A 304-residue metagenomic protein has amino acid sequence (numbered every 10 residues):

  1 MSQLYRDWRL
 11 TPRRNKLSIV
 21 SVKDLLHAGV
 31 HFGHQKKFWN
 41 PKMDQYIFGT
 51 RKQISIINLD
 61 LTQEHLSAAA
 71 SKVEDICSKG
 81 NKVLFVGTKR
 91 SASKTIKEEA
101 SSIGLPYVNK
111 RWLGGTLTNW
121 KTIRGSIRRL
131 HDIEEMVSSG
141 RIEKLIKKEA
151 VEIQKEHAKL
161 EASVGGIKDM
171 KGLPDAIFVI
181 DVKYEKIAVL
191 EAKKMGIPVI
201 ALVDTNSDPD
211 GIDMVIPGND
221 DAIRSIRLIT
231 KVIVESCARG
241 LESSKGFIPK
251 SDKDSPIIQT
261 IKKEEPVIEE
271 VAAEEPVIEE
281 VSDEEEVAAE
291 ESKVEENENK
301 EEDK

Functional and structural regions predicted by a protein language model:
M1-I19, R239-K304: Intrinsically disordered, compositionally biased charged tails
Y5-K82, T88-K89, S93-M136, K147-A150 (+1 more regions): N-terminal cationic and glycine-rich segments that engage phosphates or anionic surfaces
G29, F85, I177, I229: Residue-level signature of catalytic and energy-coupling elements of molecular machines, predominantly ATP/GTP-dependent
E64, V151, R224-L228: A generic "alpha-helical surface" signal
G87-T88, I180-D181, G218: Small/polar loops that bind or transfer phosphate-bearing groups
A92-S93, E185, A222: Alpha-helix N-cap/loop-to-helix initiation residues
I103, V108-M214: Long, charge-patterned amphipathic alpha-helical coiled-coil/hairpin "stalk" segments used as oligomerization
A188-E191, M195-F247: Short glycine/threonine-rich loop/turn motifs
